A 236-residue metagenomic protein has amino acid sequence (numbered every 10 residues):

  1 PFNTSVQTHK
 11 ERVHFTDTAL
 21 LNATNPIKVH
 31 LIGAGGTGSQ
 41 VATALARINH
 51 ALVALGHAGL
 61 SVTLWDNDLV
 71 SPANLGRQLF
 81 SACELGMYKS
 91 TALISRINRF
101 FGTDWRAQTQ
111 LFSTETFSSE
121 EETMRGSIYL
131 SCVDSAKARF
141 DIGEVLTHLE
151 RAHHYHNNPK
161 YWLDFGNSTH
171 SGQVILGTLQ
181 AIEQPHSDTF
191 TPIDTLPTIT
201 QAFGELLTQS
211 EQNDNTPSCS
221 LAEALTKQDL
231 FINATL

Functional and structural regions predicted by a protein language model:
P1-T37, V41, A136-K137, D141-L236: Glycine-rich phosphate/adenylate-binding loop
T24, V53-L60, T123, H153-N158: Short helix-terminating capping/connector loops at secondary-structure junctions
I27-L55, T63-S71: Glycine-rich adenosine-cofactor-binding loop
L45-V53, L79, L146-E150: Active-site catalytic pocket residues across diverse enzymes, especially alpha/beta-hydrolases
A58-T103: Glycine-rich phosphate-binding loop and adjoining beta1-alpha1-beta2 segment of Rossmann-like nucleotide-binding folds
T63-W65, Q108, L130, Y161-L163: Hydrophobic/aromatic beta-strand patches that form the interior of the parallel beta-sheet core in alpha/beta enzyme
G86-S127, V133-K137: A structured beta-alpha segment of the ubiquitous adenosine-cofactor-binding alpha/beta core
